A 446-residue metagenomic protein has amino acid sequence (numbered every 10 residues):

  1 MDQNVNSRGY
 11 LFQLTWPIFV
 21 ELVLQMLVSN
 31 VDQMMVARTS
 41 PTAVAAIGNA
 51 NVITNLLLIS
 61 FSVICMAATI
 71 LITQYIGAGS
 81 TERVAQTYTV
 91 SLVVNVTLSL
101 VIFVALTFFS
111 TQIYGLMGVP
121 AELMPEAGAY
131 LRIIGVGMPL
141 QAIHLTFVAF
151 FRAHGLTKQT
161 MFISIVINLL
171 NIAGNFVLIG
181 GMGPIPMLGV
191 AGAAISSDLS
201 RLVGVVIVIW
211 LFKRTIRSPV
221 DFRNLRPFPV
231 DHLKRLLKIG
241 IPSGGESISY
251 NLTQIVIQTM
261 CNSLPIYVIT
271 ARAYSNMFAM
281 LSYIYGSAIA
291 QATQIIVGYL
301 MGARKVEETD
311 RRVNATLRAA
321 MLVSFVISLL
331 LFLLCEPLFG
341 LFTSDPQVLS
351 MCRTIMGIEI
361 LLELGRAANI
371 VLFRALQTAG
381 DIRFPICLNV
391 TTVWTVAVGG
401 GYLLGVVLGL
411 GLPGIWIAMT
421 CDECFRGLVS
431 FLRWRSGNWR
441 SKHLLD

Functional and structural regions predicted by a protein language model:
M1-I18, I72-P139, I185-I241, V297-L362 (+1 more regions): Short alpha-helical transmembrane segments in multi-pass integral membrane proteins
Q13, V36-N55, A121-E126, V190-G192 (+5 more regions): Interfacial/gating helices of multi-pass transporter permease domains
Q13-D32, I133, I167, S200-G204 (+4 more regions): Transmembrane helical elements of multi-pass membrane transporters/channels
I18, L22, Q33-M34, I70 (+14 more regions): Transmembrane alpha-helix boundary and packing residues in multipass membrane permease domains and related
V23, L27-A45, Y114-A121, G174-L188 (+4 more regions): Helix-terminus/linker motif at the lipid-water interface of multi-pass membrane proteins
Q25, S29-D32, V36, L58-C65 (+19 more regions): Alpha-helical transmembrane segments and their lipid-water interface positions in multi-pass membrane proteins
V44-V104, Q141-T160, Q258, I269-C335 (+1 more regions): Small-residue-rich hydrophobic transmembrane alpha-helices
C65, I134-R152, T160-N171, A193-V206 (+5 more regions): Short runs within selected transmembrane alpha-helices of multi-pass transporters and secretion channels
